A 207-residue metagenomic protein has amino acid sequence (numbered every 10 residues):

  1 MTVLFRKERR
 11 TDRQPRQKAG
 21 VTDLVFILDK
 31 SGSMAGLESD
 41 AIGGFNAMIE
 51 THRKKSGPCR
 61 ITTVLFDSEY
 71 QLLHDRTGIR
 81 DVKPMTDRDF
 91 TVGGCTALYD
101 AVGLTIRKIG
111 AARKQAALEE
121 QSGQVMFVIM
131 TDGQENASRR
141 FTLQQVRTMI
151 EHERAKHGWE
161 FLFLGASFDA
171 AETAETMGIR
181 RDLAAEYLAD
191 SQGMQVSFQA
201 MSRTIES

Functional and structural regions predicted by a protein language model:
M1-S207: Acidic, low-complexity intrinsically disordered regions
